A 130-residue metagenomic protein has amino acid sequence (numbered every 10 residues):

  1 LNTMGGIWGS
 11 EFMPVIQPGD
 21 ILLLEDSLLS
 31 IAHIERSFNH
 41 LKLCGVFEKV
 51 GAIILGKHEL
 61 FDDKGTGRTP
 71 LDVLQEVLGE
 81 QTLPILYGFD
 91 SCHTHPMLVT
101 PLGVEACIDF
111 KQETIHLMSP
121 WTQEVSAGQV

Functional and structural regions predicted by a protein language model:
L1-F38: ATP/pyrophosphate-binding catalytic subdomain of soluble kinases
E11-M13, K42-C44, P96: Short, flexible, glycine/charge-rich loop motifs used to bind or transfer phosphoryl groups or to couple energy/partner
P18-G19, V50, T82: A general structural motif
L23-D26, I54-H58: Glycine-rich anion-binding loop/nest that anchors nucleotide
A32-V46, P70: A short, acidic, amphipathic alpha-helical segment used as a generic capping/interface helix at domain edges
C44-K49, G79: Short, conserved loop/helix-junction motifs that constitute active-site signature segments in enzyme catalytic cores
L55-V130: ATP/nucleoside-binding phosphotransfer catalytic cores, i.e., glycine-rich phosphate-binding loops
